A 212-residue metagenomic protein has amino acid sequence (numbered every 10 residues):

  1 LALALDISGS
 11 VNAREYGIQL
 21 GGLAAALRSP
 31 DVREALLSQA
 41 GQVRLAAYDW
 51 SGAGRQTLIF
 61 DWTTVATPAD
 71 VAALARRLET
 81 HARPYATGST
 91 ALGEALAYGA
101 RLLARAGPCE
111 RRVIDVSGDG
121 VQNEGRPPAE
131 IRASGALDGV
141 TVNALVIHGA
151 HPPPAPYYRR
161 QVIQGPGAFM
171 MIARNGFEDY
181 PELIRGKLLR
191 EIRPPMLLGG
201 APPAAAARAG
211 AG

Functional and structural regions predicted by a protein language model:
L1-D61, A95-L96, V113-S117, N143-L145: Von Willebrand factor
A4-R14, L45, D61, L78-S89 (+4 more regions): Second-shell loop/turn segments in exported
Y16-A24, R28, Q42-R44, I59-F60 (+11 more regions): Extracytoplasmic/secreted envelope proteins and their assembly/folding machinery, especially bacterial periplasmic
G21-V32, G52, E79, R83 (+7 more regions): Sec-exported extracytoplasmic/periplasmic mature domains
T57, T64-V65, A69-R112, A144-P154 (+3 more regions): Von Willebrand factor
G120-Q161: VWA/integrin I-like adhesion module and closely mimicked acidic/polar interface patches used
A150-P195: Von Willebrand factor A/integrin I-like adhesion domains
R185-G212: Short, low-complexity, Pro/Ser/Thr/Gly-rich segments in the mature regions of secreted, periplasmic
